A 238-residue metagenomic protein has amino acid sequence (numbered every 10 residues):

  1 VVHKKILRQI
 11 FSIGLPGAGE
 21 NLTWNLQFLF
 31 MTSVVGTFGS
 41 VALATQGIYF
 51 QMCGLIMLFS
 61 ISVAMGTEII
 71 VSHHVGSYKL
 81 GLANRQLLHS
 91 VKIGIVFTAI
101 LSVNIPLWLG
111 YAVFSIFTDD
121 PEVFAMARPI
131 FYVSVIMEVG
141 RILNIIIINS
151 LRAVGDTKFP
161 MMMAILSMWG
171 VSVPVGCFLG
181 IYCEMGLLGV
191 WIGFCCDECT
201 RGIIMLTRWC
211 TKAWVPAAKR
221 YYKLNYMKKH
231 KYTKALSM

Functional and structural regions predicted by a protein language model:
V1-G14, V71-M137, G180-M238: Short alpha-helical transmembrane segments in multi-pass integral membrane proteins
V2-F30, V34, L55, F59 (+3 more regions): Hydrophobic faces of transmembrane alpha-helices in multi-pass small-molecule transporters and flippases across diverse
I6-I13, G17, S33-G54, E122-P129 (+2 more regions): Interfacial/gating helices of multi-pass transporter permease domains
G17, N21, L29, S33 (+5 more regions): Transmembrane alpha-helix boundary and packing residues in multipass membrane permease domains and related
G17-T32, I61, I93-P106, M137-R141 (+1 more regions): Hydrophobic alpha-helical transmembrane segments in multi-pass membrane proteins
L22-L55, H73, Y78, V113-P121 (+1 more regions): Helix-terminus/linker motif at the lipid-water interface of multi-pass membrane proteins
T45-G110, R141-A164: Small-residue-rich hydrophobic transmembrane alpha-helices
I61-A64, S134-A153, F159-V175, V190-L206: Short runs within selected transmembrane alpha-helices of multi-pass transporters and secretion channels
